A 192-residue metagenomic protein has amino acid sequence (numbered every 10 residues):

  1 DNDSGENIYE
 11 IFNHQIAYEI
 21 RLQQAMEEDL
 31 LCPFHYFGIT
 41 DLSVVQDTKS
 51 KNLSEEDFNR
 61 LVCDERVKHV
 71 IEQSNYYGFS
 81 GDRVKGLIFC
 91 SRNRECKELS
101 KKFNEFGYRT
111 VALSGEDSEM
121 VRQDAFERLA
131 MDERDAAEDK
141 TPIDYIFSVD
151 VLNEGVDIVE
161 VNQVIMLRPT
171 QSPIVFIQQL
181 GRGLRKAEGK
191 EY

Functional and structural regions predicted by a protein language model:
D1-D3, Q24-E27, T40-V45, N93-R94 (+4 more regions): Conserved nucleotide-binding/hydrolysis micro-motifs of P-loop NTPases
D1-F37: Post-DEXD/H (motif II) to motif III coupling segment of the RecA-like Helicase ATP-binding lobe
N7, I11, E98, K102 (+3 more regions): Alpha-helical scaffold elements adjacent to nucleotide-binding pockets in ATP/GTP-utilizing enzyme cores
D29, I146-V164, L180-R185: SF2 helicase motor core recognition
I39-E55: Short, basic/glycine-rich phosphate-binding loops at helix/coil junctions that contact nucleotide phosphates
E56-F106: Conserved strand-helix element at the start of the C-terminal RecA-like helicase core
L87, K97-L99, Y108-E154: Conserved helicase ATPase core of P-loop NTP-dependent helicases/translocases
S172-Q178, R182-Y192: Conserved segment of the helicase C-terminal RecA-like domain
